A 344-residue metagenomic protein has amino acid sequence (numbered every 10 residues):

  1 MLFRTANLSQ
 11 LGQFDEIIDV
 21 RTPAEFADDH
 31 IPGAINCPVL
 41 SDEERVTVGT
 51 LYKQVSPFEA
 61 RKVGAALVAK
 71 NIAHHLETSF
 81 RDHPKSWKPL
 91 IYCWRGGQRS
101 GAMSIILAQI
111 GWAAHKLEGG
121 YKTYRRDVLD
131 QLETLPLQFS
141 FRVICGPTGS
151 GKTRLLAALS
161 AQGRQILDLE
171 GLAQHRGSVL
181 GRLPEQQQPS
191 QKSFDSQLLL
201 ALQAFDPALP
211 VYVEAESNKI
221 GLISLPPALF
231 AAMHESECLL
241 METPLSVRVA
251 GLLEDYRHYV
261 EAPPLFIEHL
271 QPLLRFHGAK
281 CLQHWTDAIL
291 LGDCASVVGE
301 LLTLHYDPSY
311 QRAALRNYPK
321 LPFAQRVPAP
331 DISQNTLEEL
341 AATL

Functional and structural regions predicted by a protein language model:
M1-P32, A60, L129-P136, F141-P147: Flexible, polar/low-complexity N-terminal or interdomain linker segments that lie immediately upstream of folded
L11-P84: Positively charged, proline/Ser/Thr-rich regional signature most characteristic of the Rhodanese/CDC25-like
V63-E118: Catalytic cysteine-centered active loop of the rhodanese-like fold, especially the PTP/DSP P-loop
Q98-R99, S140-A161: Glycine-rich phosphate-binding P-loop
S104-L107, R154-I166: A conserved segment at the C-terminal end of the G1
W112-R126, D168-A173: A short glycine-rich beta-strand->turn/loop micro-motif centered on a GG-aromatic cluster
A161-A232: Conserved nucleotide-sensing/catalytic segment adjacent to the nucleotide-binding pocket in NTP-handling enzymes
A231-C238, E242-L344: Conserved NTP phosphate-binding and transfer environment spanning the P-loop NTPase/kinase superfamily
